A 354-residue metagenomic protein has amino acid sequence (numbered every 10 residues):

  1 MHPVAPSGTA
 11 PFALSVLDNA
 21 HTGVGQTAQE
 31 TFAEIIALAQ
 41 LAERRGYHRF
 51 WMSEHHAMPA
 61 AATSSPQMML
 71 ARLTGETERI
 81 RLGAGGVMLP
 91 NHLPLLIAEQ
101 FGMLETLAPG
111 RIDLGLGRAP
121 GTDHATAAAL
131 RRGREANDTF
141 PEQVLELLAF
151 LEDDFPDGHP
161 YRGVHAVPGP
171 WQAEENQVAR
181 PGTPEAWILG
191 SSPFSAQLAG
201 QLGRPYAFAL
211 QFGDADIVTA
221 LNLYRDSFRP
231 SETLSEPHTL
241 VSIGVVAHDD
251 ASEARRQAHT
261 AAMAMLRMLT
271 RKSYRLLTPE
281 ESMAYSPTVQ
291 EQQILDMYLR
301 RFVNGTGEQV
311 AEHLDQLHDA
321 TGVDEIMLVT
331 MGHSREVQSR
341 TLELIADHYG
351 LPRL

Functional and structural regions predicted by a protein language model:
M1-I80: N-terminal beta1-alpha1-beta2 module of alpha/beta enzyme domains
H2-G8, R134-E175, D216-G322, R353-L354: An alpha-helical appendage that flanks or caps ligand/catalytic pockets
T9-A28, N91-P156, Y206: Flexible, glycine-rich active-site loops centered on histidine and acidic residues that chelate a metal or position
L14, A42, G46, E54 (+6 more regions): Conserved, mostly hydrophobic/aromatic
L14-D18, F50-M52, L82-A84, I112-L116 (+4 more regions): Hydrophobic faces of well-ordered beta-strands that scaffold small-molecule active sites in alpha/beta enzyme cores
D18-A33, V87-L95, R180-G190, H248 (+1 more regions): Active-site mouth loops of central-metabolism enzymes
Q29-L41, S191-Q197, Q309-Q316: Short, acidic/polar
S191-F212, A220-L221: A conserved active-site cap/scaffold subdomain adjacent to cofactor or substrate pockets
